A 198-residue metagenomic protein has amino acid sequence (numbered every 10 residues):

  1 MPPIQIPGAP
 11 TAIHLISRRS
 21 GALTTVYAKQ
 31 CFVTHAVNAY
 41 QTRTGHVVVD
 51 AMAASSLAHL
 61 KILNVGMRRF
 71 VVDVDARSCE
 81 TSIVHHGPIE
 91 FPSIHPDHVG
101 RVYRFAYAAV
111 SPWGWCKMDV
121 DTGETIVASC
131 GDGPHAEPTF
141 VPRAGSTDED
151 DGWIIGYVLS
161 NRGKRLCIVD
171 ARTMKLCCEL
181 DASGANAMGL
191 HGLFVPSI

Functional and structural regions predicted by a protein language model:
M1-I198: Beta-propeller domains
